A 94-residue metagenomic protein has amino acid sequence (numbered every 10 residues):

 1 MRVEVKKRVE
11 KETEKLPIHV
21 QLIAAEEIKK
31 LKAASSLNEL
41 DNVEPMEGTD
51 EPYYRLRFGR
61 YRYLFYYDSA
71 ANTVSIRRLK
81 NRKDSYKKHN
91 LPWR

Functional and structural regions predicted by a protein language model:
M1-E27: Arg/Lys-rich, positively charged N-terminal/basic patches that mediate binding to nucleic acids
R8, E51, N81: Residues that form or immediately flank small-molecule/cofactor binding pockets and catalytic motifs
K11, K30, N81-D84: Active-site micro-motifs of SAM-dependent methyltransferase domains
E12, E27, N42-P45, S75: Residue-level recognition of specific faces of alpha-helices
P17, S35, H89-N90: Short, flexible helix/strand-to-coil boundary loops that buttress conserved ligand/catalytic motifs in alpha/beta
K30-R55, W93: A short, surface-exposed loop/turn module that caps and links secondary-structure elements
F58-Y61, Y66-R94: Enriched for short, Lys/Arg-rich terminal
